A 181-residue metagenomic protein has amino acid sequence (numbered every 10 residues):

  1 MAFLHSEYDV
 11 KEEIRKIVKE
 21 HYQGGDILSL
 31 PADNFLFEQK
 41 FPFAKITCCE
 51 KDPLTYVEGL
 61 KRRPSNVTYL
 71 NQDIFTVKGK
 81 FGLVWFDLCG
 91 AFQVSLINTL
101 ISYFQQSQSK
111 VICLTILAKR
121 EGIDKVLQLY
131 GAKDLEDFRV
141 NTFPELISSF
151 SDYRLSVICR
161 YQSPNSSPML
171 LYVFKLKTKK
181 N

Functional and structural regions predicted by a protein language model:
M1-F43: S-adenosyl-L-methionine
A2-D9, N34-F37, P53, F75 (+2 more regions): Short acidic, S/G/P-rich loop/turn micro-motifs used as interaction or catalytic elements
K45-E50: Conserved SAM-binding motif I beta-strand of class I
P53-G79: S-adenosyl-L-methionine
K80-L88: Short SAM/SAH-binding signature in class I
G90-Q106: A short, conserved alpha-helix within the catalytic core of class I
S107-G122: Conserved beta-strand signature within the Rossmann-like core of class I S-adenosyl-L-methionine
Q128-N181: Class I S-adenosyl-L-methionine
